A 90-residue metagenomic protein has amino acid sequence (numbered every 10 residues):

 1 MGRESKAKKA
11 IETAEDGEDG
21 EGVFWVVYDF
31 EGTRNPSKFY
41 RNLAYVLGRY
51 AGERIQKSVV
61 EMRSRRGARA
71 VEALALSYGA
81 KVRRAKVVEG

Functional and structural regions predicted by a protein language model:
M1-I11: N-terminal, charge-rich interaction modules
A14-D19, A44-E53: Short, flexible, solvent-exposed loop/turn segments with mixed acidic/basic and small polar residues
E15-G32: Short glycine-/aliphatic-rich beta-strand segments at the starts of folded cytosolic domains
F30-N35, V88-E89: Short, flexible beta-strand-to-coil junctions
T33-R41, R66-E72: Short, conserved charged micro-motifs
Y40-L43, A80: Extended, highly charged segments
R49-G90: Short, intrinsically disordered low-complexity segments
